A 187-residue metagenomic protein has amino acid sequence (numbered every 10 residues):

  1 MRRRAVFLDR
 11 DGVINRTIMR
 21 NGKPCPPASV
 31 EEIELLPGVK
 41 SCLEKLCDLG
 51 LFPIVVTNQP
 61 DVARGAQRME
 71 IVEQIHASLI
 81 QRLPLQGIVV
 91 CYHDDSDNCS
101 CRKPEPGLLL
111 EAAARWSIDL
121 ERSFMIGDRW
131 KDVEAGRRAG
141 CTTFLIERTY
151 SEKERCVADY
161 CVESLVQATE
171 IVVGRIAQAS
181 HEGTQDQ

Functional and structural regions predicted by a protein language model:
M1-F52: Active-site neighborhood of HAD-like aspartate-dependent phosphohydrolases
M1-R10, I18, E170, G174-D186: Non-catalytic pre-domain segments flanking phosphatase-related domains
A5-F7, I54, F124, Y160: Hydrophobic "anchor" residues on beta-strands that sit immediately upstream of conserved functional sites
V39-V72, H76, L85-D94, G136: Substrate-recognition element of Asp-dependent hydrolases with the DxDx(T/V) motif
V62-L83, K103-R115, F144: Short, electropositive alpha-helical surface patch
I75-D95, K153-V173: Structural recognition of alpha->loop->beta junctions
S100-K131: Conserved Lys-Pro-Asp/Glu-containing loop-to-beta segment of HAD-superfamily phosphomonoesterases, centered on
M125-E163: Acidic, Mg2+-coordinating phosphoryl-transfer loop and its flanking beta/alpha structural elements, shared across
